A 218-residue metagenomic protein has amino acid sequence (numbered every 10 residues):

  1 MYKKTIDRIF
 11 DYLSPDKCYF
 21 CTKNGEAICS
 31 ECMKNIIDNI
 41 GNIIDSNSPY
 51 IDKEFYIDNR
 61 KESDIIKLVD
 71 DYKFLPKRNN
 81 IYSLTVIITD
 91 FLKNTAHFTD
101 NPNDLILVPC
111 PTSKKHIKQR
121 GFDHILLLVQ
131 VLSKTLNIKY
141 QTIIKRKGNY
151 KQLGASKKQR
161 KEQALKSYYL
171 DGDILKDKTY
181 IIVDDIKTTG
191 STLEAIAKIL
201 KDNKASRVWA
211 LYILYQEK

Functional and structural regions predicted by a protein language model:
M1-K218: Glycine-rich phosphate/pyrophosphate-handling loop used in enzymes and phosphotransfer proteins
